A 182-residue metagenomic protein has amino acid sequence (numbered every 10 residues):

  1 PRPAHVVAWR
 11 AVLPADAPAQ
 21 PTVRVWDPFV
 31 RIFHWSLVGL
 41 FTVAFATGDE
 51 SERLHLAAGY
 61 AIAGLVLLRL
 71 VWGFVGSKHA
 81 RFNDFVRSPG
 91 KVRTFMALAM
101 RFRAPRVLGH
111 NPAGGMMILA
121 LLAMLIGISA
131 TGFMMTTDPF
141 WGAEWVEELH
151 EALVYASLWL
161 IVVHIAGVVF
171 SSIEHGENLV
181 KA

Functional and structural regions predicted by a protein language model:
P1-A182: Membrane-embedded alpha-helical bundles that constitute the cytochrome b-like, heme-associated redox core of multi-pass
